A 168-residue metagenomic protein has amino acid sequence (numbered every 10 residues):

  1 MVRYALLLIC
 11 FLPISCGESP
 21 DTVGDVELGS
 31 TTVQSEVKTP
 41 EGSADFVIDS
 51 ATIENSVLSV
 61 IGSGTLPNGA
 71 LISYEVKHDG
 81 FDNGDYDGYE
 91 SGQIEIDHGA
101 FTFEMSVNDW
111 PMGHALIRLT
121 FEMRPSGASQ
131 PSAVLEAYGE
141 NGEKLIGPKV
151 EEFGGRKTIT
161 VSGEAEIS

Functional and structural regions predicted by a protein language model:
V2-L7: Sec-dependent signal peptide recognition, specifically the positively charged N-region followed immediately by
L12-S15: C-terminal motif of bacterial Sec signal peptides marking the signal peptidase cleavage site
G17-S19: Bacterial signal peptide processing site
D21-D25: Membrane engagement elements in two modes
V26-E41: A general sequence property marking short-to-moderate contiguous segments in secreted/outer-membrane adhesion
T39-E54, S59-S168: Ser/Thr-rich low-complexity repeats and stalk/linker segments
